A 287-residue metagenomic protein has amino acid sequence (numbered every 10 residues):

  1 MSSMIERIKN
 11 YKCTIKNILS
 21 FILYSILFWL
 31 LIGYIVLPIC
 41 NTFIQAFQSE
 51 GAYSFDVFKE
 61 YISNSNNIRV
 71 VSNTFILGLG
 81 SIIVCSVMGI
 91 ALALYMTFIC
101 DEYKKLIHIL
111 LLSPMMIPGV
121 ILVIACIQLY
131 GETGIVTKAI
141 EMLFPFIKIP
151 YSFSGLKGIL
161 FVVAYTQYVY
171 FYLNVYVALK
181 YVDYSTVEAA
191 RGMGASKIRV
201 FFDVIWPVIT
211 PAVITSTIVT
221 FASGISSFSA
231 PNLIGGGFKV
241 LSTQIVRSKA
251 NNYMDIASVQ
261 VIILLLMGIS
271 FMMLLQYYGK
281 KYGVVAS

Functional and structural regions predicted by a protein language model:
M1-I15: Short, Lys/Arg-rich, polar N-terminal cytosolic tail immediately upstream of the first transmembrane signal-anchor
N17-G51, S65-K180, V208-F228, Q260-G279: Membrane-water interface segments at the C-terminal ends of transmembrane alpha-helices in multi-pass inner-membrane
Q48, D56-S63, K105-H108, K138-P145 (+3 more regions): Short amphipathic alpha-helical coupling elements at transmembrane boundaries
M193-G194, P207: Glycine/proline-centered hinge or cleavage motifs at structural transition points of membrane proteins
S227-M254: Glycine-rich helix-loop "coupling/hinge" segments at transmembrane-helix boundaries in multipass transporters
I256-S258: Solenoid-repeat scaffolds in large eukaryotic assemblies
G279-S287: Short cytosolic juxtamembrane segments of multi-pass membrane proteins
